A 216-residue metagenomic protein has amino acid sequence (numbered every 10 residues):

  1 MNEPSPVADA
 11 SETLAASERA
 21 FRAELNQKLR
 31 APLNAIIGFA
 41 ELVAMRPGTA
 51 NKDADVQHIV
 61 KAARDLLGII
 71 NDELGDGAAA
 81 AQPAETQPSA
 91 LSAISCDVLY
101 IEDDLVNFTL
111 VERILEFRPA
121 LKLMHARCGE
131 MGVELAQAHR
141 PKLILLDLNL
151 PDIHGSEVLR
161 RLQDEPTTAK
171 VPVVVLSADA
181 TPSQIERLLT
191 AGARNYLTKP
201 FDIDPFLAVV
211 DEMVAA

Functional and structural regions predicted by a protein language model:
F39-A50, A54, V60, R113 (+1 more regions): Conserved C-terminal segment of the DHp
M45, L105-M124: Two-component/phosphorelay signaling modules centered on CheY-like receiver
V106, C128-M131, H154-R160: Acidic catalytic/metal-coordinating carboxylates
D147, S177: Active-site residues of response regulator receiver
P151, A169, T181: The feature encodes the CheY-like receiver
E157, A180-L197, A208: Alpha4 helix (beta4-alpha4-beta5 surface) of REC/receiver domains from two-component response regulators
F201-V210: C-terminal output helix
